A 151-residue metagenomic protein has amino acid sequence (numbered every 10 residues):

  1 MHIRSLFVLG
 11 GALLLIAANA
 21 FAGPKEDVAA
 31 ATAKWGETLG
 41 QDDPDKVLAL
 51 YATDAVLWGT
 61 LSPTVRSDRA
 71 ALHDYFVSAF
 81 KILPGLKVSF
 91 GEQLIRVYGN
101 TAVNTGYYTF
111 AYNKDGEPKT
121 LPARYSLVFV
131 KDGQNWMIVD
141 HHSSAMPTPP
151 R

Functional and structural regions predicted by a protein language model:
H2, L9-G11, L15-T53, P149-R151: Short, low-complexity N-terminal intrinsically disordered segments enriched in polar/charged residues
K25-A29, Q41-Y98, K119-T120: A solvent-exposed, acidic/Ser-Thr-rich amphipathic alpha-helical stretch
Y51, L61, L94, G106-Y108 (+2 more regions): A mature extracytoplasmic/lumenal domain signature
D54-A55, S62-T64, T109-A111, S144-P147: Solvent-exposed loop/turn segments at secondary-structure junctions within structured extracellular/periplasmic domains
F76, F90-I95, Y108-F110, R124-V130: Hydrophobic/aromatic beta-strand elements that line small-molecule binding cavities or substrate pockets in beta-rich
I95-A102, E117, F129-N135: A short, structured loop/turn motif at beta-sheet edges
N100-F110: A short hydrophobic beta-strand element
P122-P147: Short beta-strand edge/turn micro-motifs at domain boundaries
